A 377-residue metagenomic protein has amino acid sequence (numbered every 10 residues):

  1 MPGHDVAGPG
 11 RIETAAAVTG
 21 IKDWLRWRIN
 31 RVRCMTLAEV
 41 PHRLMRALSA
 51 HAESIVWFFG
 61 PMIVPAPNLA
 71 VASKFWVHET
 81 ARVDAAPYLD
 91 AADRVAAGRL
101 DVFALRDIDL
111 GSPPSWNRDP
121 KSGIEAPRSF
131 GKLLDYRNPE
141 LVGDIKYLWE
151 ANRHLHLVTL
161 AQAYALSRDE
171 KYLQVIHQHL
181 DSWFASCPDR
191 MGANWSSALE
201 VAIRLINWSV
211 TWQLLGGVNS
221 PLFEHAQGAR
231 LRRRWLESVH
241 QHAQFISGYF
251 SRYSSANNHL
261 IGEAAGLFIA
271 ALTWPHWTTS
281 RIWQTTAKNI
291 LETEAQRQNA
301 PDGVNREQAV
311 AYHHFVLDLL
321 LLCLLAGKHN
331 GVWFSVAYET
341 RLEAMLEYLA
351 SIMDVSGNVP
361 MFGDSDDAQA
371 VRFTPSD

Functional and structural regions predicted by a protein language model:
P2-S73: Membrane-proximal basic amphipathic "stem/tether" segments
A47, H51, N330, I352-S356: Phosphate/oxyanion-binding loops and surfaces in catalytic or ligand/nucleic-acid-binding neighborhoods
S49-P139, K146-E150: Extended, charge-enriched "interface" segments that sit outside catalytic cores
N117-K121, A300, D364: Acidic/polar residues at beta-strand termini and the immediately following turn/coil
A126-L346, A350-M353: Aromatic-lined, polymer-binding surfaces characteristic of secreted/periplasmic polysaccharide-degrading enzymes
D302-G303, S356-N358, D366: Detector for glycine-centered tight turns/loop "hinges" at secondary-structure junctions
S335-V336, G357-F362: Acidic/polar loop patches that form or flank catalytic/metal-binding clefts of enzymes that bind anionic ligands
A368-D377: Aromatic (Trp/Tyr) and acidic
